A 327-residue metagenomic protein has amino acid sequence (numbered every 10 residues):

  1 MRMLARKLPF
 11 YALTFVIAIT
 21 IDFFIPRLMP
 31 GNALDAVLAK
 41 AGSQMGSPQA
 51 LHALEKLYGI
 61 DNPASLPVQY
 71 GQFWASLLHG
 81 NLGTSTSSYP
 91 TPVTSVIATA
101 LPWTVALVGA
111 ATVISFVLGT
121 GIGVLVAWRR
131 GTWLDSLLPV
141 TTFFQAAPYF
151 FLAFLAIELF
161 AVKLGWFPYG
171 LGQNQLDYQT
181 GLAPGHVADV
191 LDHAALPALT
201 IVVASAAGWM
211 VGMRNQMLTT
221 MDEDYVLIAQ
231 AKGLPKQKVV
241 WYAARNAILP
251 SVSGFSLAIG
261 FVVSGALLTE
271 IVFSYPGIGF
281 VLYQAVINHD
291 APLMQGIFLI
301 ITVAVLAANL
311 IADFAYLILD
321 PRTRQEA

Functional and structural regions predicted by a protein language model:
R2-M3, I97, L101-L134, Y149 (+1 more regions): Alpha-helical transmembrane segments of integral membrane proteins, especially multi-pass inner/plasma-membrane
A5-Y11: N-terminal signal-anchor/signal peptide hydrophobic helix marking the start of the first transmembrane segment
Y11, I19, S115-F116, T142 (+3 more regions): Residue-level recognition of pore/gate-forming positions within transmembrane alpha-helices of multi-pass
L13-I21, L66, Y70, G109-V113 (+3 more regions): Hydrophobic alpha-helical transmembrane segments of multi-pass integral membrane proteins
F15-Q69, L164-H186: Hydrophobic alpha-helical transmembrane segments of membrane transport/permease proteins and related membrane-embedded
A18, D22-P26, G31, I157-A161 (+3 more regions): Juxtamembrane/transmembrane-helix interface segments of polytopic membrane transporters
I21-L28, Q72-A75, V140-L171, T200-V202 (+1 more regions): Membrane-water interface segments at the C-terminal ends of transmembrane alpha-helices in multi-pass inner-membrane
D61-T120: An internal, D/E-rich "acidic patch" concept
